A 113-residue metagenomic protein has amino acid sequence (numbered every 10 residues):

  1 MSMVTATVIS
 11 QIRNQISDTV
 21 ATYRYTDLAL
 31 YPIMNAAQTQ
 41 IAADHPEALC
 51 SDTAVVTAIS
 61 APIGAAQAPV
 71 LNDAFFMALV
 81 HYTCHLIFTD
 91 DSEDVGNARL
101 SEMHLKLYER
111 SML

Functional and structural regions predicted by a protein language model:
M1-V70, D90, V95-L113: Conserved short "hinge" loops at termini or chain/domain junctions
A68-L79: Structural motif
A78-H81, H85, S101, Y108: Small-residue hotspots
